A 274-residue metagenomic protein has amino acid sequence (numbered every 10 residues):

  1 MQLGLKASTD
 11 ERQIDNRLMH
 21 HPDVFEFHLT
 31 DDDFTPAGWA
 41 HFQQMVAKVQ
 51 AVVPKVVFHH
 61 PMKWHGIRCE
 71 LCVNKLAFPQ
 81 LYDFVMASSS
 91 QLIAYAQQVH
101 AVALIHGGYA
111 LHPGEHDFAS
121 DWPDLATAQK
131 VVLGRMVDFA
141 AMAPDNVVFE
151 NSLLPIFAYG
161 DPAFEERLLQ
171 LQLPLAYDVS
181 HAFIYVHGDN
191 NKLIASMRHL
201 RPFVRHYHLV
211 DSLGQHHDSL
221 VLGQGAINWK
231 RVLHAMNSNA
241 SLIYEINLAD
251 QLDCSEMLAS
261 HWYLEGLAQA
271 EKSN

Functional and structural regions predicted by a protein language model:
M1-A7, D23-F27, P54-H60, A103-I105 (+4 more regions): Hydrophobic faces of well-ordered beta-strands that scaffold small-molecule active sites in alpha/beta enzyme cores
A7-F34: Catalytic domains of carbohydrate-active enzymes, especially glycoside hydrolases
T9-E11, H60-W64, G107-Y109: Short glycine-enriched loops at secondary-structure junctions
E11-H21, H65-L71, P79-I93, Q97-A101 (+2 more regions): Histidine-acidic metal/acid-base catalytic patches
Q13, F34-T35, H65-I67, L111-E115 (+2 more regions): Short catalytic/ligand-binding loop motif for oxyanion handling, primarily in non-cytosolic enzymes, centered on
H28-M62: Glycine/small-residue-rich interface belts in oligomeric ring/scaffold proteins and their assembly partners
D32-G38, Q80-D83, N151-D161, H181-N191: Active-site glycine- and acidic-residue-rich loops that bind and position anionic ligands or nucleotide-like cofactors
E70-P174: Active-site acidic/histidine proton-transfer and metal-coordination neighborhood in alpha/beta enzyme cores
